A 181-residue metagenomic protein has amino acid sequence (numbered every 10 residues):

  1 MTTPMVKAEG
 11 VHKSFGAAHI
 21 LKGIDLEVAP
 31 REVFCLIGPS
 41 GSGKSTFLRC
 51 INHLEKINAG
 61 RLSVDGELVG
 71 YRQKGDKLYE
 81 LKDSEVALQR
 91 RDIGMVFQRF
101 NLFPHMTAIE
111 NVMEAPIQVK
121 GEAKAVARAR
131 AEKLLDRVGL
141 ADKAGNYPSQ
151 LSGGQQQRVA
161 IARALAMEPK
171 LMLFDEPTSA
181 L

Functional and structural regions predicted by a protein language model:
T3-L181: ABC family nucleotide-binding domain
